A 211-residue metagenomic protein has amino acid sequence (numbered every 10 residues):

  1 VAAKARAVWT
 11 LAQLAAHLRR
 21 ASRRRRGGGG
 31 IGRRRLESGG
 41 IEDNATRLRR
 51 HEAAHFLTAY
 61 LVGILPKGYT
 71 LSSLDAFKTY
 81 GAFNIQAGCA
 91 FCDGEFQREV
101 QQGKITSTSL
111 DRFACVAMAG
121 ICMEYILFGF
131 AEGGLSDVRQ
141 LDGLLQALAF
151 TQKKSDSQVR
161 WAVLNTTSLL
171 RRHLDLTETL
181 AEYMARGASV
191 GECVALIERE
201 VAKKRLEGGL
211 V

Functional and structural regions predicted by a protein language model:
V1-V211: Soluble catalytic regions of large protease machineries
